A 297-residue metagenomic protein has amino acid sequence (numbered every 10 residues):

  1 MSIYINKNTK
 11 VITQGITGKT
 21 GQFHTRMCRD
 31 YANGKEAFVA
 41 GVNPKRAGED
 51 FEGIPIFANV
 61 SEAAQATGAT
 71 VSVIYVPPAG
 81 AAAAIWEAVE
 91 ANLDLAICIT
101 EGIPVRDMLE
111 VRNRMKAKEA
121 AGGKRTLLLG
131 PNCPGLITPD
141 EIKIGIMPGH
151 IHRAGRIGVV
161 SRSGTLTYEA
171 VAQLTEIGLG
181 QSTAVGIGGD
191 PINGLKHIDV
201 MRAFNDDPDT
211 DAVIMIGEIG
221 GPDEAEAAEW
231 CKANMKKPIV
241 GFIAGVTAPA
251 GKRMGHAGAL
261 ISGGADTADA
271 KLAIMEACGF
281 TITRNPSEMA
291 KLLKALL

Functional and structural regions predicted by a protein language model:
M1-L297: Catalytic-core regions of core metabolic enzymes, especially those transforming organic acids/acyl-group intermediates
